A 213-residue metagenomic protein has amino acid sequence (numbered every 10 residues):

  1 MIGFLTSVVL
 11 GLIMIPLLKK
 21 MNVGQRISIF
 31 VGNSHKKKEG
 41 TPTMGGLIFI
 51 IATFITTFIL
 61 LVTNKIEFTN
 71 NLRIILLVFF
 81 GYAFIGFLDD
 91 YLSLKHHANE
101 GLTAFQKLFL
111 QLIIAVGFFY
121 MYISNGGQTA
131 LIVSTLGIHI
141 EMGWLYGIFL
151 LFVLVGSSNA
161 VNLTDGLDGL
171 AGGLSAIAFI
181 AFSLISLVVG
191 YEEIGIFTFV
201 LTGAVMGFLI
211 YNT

Functional and structural regions predicted by a protein language model:
M1-T213: "…together with the soluble PPM/PP2C metallo-phosphatase catalytic core" -> "…together with the soluble PPM/PP2C
